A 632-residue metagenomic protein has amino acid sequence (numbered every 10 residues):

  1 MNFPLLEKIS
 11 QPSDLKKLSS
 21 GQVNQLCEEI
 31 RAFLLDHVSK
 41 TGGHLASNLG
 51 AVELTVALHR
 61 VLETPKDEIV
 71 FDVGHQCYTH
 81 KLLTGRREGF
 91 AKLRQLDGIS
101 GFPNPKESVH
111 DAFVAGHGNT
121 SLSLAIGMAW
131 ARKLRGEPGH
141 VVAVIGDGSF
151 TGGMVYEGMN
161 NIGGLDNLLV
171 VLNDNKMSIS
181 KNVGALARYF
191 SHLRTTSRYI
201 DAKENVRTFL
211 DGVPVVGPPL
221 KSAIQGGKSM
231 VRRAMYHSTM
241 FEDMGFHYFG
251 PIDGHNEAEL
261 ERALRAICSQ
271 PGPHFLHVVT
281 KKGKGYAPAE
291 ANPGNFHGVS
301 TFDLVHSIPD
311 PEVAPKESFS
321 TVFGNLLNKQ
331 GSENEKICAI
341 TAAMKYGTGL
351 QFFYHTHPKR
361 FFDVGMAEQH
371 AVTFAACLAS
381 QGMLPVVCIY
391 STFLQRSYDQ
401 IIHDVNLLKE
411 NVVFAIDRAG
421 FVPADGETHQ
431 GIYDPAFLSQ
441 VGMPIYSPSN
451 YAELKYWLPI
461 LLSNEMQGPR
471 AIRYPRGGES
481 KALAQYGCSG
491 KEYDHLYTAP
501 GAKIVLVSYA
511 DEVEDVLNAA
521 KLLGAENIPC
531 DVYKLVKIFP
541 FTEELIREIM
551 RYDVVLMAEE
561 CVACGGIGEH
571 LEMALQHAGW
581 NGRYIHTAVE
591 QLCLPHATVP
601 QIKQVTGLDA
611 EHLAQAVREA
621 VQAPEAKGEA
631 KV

Functional and structural regions predicted by a protein language model:
M1-L83, E242, F246, D253-E257 (+1 more regions): N-terminal amphipathic, basic-rich helices that act as targeting or association modules
F33, A57, H306-S307, V313 (+1 more regions): Nucleotide/pyrophosphate-binding catalytic subdomain
H44-L165, K336-I337, T341-A342, L350-Q351: Cofactor-binding active-site loop characterized by glycine-rich and histidine/acidic residues
K92-L124, L134-P138, G164-N295, P309-L326 (+10 more regions): Thiamine diphosphate
V141, I145-G158, G349, F361 (+3 more regions): Extended, hydrophobic alpha-helical segments in both membrane/secreted and soluble proteins
H297-H306: Surface-exposed loop/turn segments flanking beta-strands in extracellular/periplasmic regions
